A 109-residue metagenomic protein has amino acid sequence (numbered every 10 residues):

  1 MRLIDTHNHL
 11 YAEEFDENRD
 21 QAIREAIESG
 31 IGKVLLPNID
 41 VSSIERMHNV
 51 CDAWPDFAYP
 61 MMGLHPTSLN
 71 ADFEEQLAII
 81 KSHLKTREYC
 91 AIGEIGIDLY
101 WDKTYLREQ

Functional and structural regions predicted by a protein language model:
M1-Q109: Mid-domain alpha/beta scaffold segments of enzyme catalytic cores
